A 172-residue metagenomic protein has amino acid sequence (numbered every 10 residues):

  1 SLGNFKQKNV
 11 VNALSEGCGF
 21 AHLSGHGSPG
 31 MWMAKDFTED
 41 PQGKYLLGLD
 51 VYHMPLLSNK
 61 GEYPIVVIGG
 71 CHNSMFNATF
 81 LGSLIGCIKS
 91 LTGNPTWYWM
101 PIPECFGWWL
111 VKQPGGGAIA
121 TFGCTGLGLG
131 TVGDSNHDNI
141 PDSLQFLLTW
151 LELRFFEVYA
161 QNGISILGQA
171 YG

Functional and structural regions predicted by a protein language model:
S1-G172: Cysteine-dependent hydrolase recognition
